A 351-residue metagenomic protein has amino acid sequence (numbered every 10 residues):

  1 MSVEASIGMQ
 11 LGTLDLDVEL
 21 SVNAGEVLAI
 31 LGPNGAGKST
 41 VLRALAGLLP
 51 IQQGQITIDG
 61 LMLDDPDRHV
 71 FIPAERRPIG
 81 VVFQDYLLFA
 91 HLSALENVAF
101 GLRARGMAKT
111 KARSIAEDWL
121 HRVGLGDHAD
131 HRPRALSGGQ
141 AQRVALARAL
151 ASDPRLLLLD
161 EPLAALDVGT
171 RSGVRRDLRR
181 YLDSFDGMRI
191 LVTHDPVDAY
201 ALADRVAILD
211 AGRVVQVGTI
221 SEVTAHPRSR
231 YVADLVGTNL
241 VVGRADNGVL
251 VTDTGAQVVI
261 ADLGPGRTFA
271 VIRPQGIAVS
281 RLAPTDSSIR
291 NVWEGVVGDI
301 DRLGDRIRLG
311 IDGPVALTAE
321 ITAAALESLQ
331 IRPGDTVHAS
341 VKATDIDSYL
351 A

Functional and structural regions predicted by a protein language model:
V18-V22: Conserved hydrophobic segment flanking the Walker A/P-loop of ABC-type ATPase nucleotide-binding domains
L31-P33: The feature captures the beta-strand-to-loop junction immediately N-terminal to the Walker
S39-L42, V144: ABC ATPase nucleotide-binding domain helices that frame the ATP-binding cleft
A46: Helix-to-loop junction immediately C-terminal to a conserved catalytic motif
L49-I51, T57, R103: A position-specific signal in ABC ATPase nucleotide-binding domains
G54-P66: Conserved ABC transporter NBD signature motif
P78-G80, L88, S93-R228: ABC ATPase nucleotide-binding domains
T254-D301, R308, E320-A351: Glycine/charge-rich catalytic "coupling/switch" loops of P-loop NTPases
